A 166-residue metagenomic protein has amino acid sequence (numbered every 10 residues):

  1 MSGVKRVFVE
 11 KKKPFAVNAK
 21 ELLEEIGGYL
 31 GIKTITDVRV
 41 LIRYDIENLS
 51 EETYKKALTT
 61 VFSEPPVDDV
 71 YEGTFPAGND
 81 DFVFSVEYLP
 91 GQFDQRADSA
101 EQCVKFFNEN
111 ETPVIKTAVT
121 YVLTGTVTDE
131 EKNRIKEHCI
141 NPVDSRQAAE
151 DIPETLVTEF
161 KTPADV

Functional and structural regions predicted by a protein language model:
M1-V166: Core nucleic-acid recognition elements
